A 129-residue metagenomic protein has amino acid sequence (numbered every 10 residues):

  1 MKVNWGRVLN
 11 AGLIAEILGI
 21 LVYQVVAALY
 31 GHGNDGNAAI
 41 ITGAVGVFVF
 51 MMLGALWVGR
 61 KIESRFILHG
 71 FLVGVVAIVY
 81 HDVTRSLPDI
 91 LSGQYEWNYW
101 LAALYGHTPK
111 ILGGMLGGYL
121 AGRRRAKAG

Functional and structural regions predicted by a protein language model:
M1-G129: Juxtamembrane/disordered regions of integral membrane proteins
